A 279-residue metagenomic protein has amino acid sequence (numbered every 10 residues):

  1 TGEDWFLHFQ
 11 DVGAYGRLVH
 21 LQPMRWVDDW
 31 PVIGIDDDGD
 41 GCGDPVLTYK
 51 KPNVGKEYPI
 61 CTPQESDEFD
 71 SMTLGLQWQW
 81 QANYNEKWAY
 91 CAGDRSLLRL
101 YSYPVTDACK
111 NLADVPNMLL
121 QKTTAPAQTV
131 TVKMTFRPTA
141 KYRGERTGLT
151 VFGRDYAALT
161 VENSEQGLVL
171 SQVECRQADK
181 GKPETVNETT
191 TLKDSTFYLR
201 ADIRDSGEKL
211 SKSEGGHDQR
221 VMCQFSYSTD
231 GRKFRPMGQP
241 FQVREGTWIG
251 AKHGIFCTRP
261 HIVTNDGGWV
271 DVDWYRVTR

Functional and structural regions predicted by a protein language model:
T1-R279: Carbohydrate-active catalytic/glycan-binding domains of CAZyme proteins, especially the secreted or lumenal ectodomains
